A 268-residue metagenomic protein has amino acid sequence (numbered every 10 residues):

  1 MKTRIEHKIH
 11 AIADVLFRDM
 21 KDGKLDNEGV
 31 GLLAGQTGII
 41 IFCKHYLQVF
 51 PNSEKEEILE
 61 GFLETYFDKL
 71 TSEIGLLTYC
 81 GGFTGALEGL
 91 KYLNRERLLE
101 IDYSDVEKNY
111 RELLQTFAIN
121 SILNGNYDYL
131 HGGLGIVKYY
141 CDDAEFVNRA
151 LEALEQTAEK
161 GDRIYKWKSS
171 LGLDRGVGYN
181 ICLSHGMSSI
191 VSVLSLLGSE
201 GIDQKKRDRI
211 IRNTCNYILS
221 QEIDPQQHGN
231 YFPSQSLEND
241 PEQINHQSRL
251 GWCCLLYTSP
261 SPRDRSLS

Functional and structural regions predicted by a protein language model:
M1-H10, Y46-E60, L93-K108, C141-R149 (+2 more regions): Structural helix-adjacent loops and short alpha-helical linkers that scaffold large soluble proteins
I5-K24, E57-I74, D102-L123, R149-K168 (+1 more regions): Long, well-ordered core segments of solenoidal/helical folds
R18-Q36, F67-F83, I119-H131, G172-S188 (+1 more regions): Solvent-exposed loop and edge beta-strand segments that line ligand/cofactor-binding and catalytic clefts
L33-V49, G81-L93: Non-membrane alpha-helical segments in proteins
L134, F146-V193: Solenoidal tandem-repeat scaffolds enriched in leucines and small polar residues
G198, K206-Q243: Acidic, glycine-rich loop-and-beta core segments that form the ion-binding/anion-interacting portion of active sites
Y257-S268: Single conserved hydrophobic/aromatic residue that forms the stacking wall/gate of nucleotide- or nucleobase-binding
